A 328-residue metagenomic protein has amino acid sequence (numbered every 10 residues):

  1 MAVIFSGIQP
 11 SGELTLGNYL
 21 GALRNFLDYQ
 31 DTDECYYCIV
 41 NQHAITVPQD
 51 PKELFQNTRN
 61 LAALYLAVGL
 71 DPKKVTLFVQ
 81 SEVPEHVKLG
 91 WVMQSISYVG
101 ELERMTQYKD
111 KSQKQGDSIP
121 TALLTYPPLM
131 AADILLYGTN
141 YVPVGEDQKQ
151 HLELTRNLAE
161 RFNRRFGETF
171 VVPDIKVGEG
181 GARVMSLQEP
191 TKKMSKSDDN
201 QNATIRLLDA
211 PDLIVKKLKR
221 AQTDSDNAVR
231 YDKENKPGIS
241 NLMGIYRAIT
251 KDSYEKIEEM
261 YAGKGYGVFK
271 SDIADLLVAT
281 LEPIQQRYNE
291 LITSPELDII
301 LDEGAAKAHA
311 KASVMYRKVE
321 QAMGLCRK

Functional and structural regions predicted by a protein language model:
A2-A132, Q285, N289: N-terminal Rossmann-like or analogous alpha/beta NTP/dinucleotide-binding catalytic cores that position adenine
I8-P10, N41-H43, N140-Y141, D198 (+1 more regions): Short, histidine-centered active-site or binding-site loop motifs used for metal coordination, general acid-base
D50-P51, Y141-G145, V229: Short, polar/flexible loop-turn hinges at active-site or ligand-entry regions and domain interfaces
A62, G69, S97-G100, T139 (+2 more regions): A generic secondary-structure signal for well-formed alpha-helical elements
V99-E103, L136-P143, R247-I257: Short helix-capping/linker segments at secondary-structure and domain boundaries
Q107-F162, F166, S186: Internal, conserved structured core segments that host functional sites
Q150, R156-K328: Conserved nucleotide- and phosphate/pyrophosphate-binding catalytic cores in adenylate/nucleotidyl-handling enzymes
